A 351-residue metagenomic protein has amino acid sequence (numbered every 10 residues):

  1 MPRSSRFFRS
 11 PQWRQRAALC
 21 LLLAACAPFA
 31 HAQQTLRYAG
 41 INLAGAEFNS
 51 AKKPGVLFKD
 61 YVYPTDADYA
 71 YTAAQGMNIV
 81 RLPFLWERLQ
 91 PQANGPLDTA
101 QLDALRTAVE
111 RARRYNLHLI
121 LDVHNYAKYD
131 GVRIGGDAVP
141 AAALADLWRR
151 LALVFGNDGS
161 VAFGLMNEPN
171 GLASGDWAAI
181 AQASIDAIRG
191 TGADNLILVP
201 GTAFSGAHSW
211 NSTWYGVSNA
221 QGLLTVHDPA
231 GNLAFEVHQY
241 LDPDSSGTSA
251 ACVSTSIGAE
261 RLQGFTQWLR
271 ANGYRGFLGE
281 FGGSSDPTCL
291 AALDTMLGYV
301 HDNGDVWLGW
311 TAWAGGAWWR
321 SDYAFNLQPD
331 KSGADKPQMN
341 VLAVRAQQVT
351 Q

Functional and structural regions predicted by a protein language model:
P2-A18: Bacterial N-terminal signal peptides that target proteins for export
A17-P28: Bacterial N-terminal signal peptides
A30-A32: Boundary at the C-terminal end of the N-terminal hydrophobic targeting segment
T35-T213, S218-G222, W307-L308: Active-site mouth of glycoside hydrolases
L57, Y61-V62, A145-R149, L153 (+3 more regions): Extracellular glycoside hydrolase catalytic/binding regions
F281, W313-A317: Acidic carboxylate-rich catalytic motifs and surrounding loops in phosphoryl-/glycosyl-chemistry enzymes
R320-A324: Catalytic histidine-centered segment of alpha/beta-hydrolase-like enzymes
V349-Q351: Short, solvent-exposed mixed-charge patches
